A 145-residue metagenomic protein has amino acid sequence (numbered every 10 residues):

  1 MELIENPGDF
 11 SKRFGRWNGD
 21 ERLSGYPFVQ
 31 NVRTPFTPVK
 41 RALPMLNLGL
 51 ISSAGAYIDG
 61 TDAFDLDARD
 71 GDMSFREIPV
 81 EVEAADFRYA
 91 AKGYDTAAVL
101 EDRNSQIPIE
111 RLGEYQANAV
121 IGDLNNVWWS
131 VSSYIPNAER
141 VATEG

Functional and structural regions predicted by a protein language model:
M1-G145: An N-terminal assembly and electron-transfer interface module characteristic of large anaerobic redox and radical
